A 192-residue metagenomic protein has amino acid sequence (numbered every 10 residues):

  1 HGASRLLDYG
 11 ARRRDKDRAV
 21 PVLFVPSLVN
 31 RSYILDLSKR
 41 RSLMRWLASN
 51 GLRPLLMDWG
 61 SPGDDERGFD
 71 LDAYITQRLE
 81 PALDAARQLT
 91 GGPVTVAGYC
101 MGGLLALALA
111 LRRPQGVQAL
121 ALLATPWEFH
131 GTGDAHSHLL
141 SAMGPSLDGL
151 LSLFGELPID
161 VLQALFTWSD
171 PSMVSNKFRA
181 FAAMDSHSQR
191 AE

Functional and structural regions predicted by a protein language model:
H1-G63: Short, surface-exposed "cap/lid" segments of acyl-processing enzymes
R14-D15, A82, R87, A110: A structural boundary/capping signal
L55, T95, A119-A121: A structural signal for isolated positions on well-ordered beta-strands in alpha/beta enzyme cores
E66-G68, G133: Conserved catalytic-core motifs of eukaryotic protein kinase domains, centered on the activation segment
G68-Q88: Alpha/beta-hydrolase active-site loop
T90-P93: Short helix-loop-beta connector
A97-G102, A106: Gly/Ala-rich beta-loop-alpha elbow adjacent to hydrolase catalytic centers
L105-E192: Alpha/beta-hydrolase-fold enzymes
